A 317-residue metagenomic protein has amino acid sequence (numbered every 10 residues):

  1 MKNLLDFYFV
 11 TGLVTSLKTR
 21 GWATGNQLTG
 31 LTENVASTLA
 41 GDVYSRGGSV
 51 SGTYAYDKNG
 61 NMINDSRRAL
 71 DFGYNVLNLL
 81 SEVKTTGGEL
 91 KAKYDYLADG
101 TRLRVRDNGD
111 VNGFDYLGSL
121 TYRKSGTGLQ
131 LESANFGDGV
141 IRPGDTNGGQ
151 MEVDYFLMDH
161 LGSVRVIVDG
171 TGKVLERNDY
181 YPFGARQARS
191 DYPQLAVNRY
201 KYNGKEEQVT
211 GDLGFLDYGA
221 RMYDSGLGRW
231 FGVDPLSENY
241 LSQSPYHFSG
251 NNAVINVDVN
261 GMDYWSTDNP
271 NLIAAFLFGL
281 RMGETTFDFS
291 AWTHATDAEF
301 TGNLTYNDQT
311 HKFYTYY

Functional and structural regions predicted by a protein language model:
M1-A98, L103-V153, S190-V197: Acidic/glycine-rich beta-solenoid
K18, G52, L70, A92 (+10 more regions): Conserved beta-strand and immediately adjacent loop positions that scaffold enzyme active sites
W22-A23, D57, N75, L97 (+6 more regions): Short, acidic, Ser/Thr-enriched surface-loop or helix-capping motifs
Q27, N61, L79, E89 (+9 more regions): Residue-level signal for well-ordered, solvent-exposed loop/turn and beta-edge residues enriched in charged/polar side
A36, N61, D110, T121 (+5 more regions): Short, glycine-/Ser/Thr-/acidic-enriched flexible segments
G128, D145-G219, V254: A motif-centric feature for acidic-aromatic and gly/ser/thr-rich catalytic loops and repeats
G172-R189, G211-L213, G219-R221, S225-F278 (+1 more regions): Short turn/helix-capping motifs enriched in Asx and small/polar residues
V259-Y317: Low-complexity, glycine/serine/proline-rich disordered segments that function as export/translocation leaders
